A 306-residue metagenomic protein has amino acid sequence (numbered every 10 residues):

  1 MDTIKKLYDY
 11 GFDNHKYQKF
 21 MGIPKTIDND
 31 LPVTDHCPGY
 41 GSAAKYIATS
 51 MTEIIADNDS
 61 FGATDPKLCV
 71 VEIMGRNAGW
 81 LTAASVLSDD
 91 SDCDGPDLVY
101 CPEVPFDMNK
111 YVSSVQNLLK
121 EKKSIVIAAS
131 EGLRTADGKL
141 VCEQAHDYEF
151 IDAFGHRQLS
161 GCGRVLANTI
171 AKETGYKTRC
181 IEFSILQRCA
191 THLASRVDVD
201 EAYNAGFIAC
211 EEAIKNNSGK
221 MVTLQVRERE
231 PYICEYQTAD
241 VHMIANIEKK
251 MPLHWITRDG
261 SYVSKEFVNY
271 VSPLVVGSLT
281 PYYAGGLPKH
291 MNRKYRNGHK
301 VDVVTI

Functional and structural regions predicted by a protein language model:
M1-G11, Y17-M21, C37-R179: Accessory alpha-helical/coil subdomains and C-terminal extensions that flank or cap enzyme catalytic cores
M1-T3, N29-D30, N77-G79, T135-D137 (+3 more regions): Flexible loop/turn segments at secondary-structure boundaries
G22-T26, I185: Mobile beta-alpha loop/short-helix "lid" or hinge segments that flank ligand
D28-H36: Glycine-rich, charge-decorated loop segments at or immediately adjacent to ligand/cofactor-binding or catalytic sites
D35-P38, S195-R196: Short glycine-enriched, charge-decorated loop/helix-capping segments at active-site entrances that position
E143-I306: C-terminal non-catalytic interaction/assembly regions of soluble proteins
